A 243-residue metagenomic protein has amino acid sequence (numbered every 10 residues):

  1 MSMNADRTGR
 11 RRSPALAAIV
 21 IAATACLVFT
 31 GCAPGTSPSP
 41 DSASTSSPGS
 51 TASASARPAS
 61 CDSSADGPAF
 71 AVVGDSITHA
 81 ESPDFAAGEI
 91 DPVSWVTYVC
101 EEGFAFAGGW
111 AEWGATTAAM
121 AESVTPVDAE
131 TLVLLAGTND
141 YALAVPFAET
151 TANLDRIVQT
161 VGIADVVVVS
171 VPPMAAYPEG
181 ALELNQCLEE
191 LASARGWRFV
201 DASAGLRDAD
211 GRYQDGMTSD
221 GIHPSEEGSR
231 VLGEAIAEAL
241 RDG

Functional and structural regions predicted by a protein language model:
M1-T30: Sec-dependent bacterial lipoprotein signal peptides
A23, Y177-G243: Catalytic His-Asp segment of secreted/periplasmic serine-dependent ester chemistry enzymes
F29-S42: Bacterial lipoprotein signal-peptidase II cleavage site
P40-A111, E122-T125: Serine-esterase "nucleophile elbow" of acetyl-processing enzymes
A69, T131-V133, D165: Structural motif
V73-S76, W110-A115, L135-N139, V169-M174 (+1 more regions): Active-site-proximal beta-strand/loop segments in catalytic clefts of secreted hydrolases
T117-T151, P172-M174: Oxyanion-hole/transition-state-stabilizing segment in secreted/luminal serine hydrolases and related acyltransferases
T138-N139, I157-Q186: Active-site segments of SGNH/GDSL-like serine hydrolases that catalyze O-acetyl group transfer/hydrolysis on lipids
